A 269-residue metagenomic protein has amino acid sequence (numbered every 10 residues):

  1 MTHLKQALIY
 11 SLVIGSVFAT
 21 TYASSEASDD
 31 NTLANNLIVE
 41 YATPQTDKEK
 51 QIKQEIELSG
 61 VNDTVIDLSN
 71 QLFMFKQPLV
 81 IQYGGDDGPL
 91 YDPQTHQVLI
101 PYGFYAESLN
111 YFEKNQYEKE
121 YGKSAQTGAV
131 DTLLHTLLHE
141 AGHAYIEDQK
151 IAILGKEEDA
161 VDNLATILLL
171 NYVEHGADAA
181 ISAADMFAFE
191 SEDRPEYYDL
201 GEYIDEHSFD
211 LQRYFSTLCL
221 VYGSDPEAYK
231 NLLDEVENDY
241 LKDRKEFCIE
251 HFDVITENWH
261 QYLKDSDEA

Functional and structural regions predicted by a protein language model:
M1-S25: Classical Sec-dependent N-terminal signal peptides that target proteins to the secretory pathway
S24-I100, F104-N110, E257-A269: A metal-dependent hydrolase signature that marks the N-terminal structural subdomain at the beginning of catalytic folds
D29-N35, L200-A269: Pan-zinc metallopeptidase signature
Q45-E55, D148-L164: Active-site metal-coordination segments of metallo-dependent hydrolases
Y83-D86, P101-F104, L138, E147-Q149 (+1 more regions): Active-site-proximal beta-strand/loop segments in catalytic clefts of secreted hydrolases
E113-H135, I151-A152: Short pre-active-site segment immediately N-terminal to the catalytic Zn-binding motif
H135-D148, D162, T166: Active-site recognition of the HExxH zinc-binding catalytic motif
K156-R194: Post-HExxH zinc-binding segment in Zn-dependent metallohydrolases
